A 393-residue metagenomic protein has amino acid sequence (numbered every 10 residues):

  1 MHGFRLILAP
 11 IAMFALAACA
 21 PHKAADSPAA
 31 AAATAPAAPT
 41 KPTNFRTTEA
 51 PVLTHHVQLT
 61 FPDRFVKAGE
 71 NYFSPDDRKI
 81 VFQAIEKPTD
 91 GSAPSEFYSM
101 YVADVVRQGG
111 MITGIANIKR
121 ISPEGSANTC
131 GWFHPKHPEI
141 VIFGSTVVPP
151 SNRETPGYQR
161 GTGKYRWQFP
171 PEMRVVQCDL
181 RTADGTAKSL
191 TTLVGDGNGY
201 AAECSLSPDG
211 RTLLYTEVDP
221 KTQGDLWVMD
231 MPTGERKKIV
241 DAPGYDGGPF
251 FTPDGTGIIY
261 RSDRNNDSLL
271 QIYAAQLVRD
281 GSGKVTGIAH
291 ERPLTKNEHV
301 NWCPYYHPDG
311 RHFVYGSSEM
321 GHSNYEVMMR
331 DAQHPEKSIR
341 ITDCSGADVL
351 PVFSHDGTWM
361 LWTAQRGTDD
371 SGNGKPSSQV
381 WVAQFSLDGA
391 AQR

Functional and structural regions predicted by a protein language model:
M1-L8: Bacterial N-terminal signal peptides that target proteins for export
A9-I11, A25: N-terminal hydrophobic alpha-helix used for membrane targeting or insertion
A17-A18: C-terminal motif of bacterial Sec signal peptides marking the signal peptidase cleavage site
P21-R393: Sequence signature of WD/YWTD-type beta-propeller architectures
